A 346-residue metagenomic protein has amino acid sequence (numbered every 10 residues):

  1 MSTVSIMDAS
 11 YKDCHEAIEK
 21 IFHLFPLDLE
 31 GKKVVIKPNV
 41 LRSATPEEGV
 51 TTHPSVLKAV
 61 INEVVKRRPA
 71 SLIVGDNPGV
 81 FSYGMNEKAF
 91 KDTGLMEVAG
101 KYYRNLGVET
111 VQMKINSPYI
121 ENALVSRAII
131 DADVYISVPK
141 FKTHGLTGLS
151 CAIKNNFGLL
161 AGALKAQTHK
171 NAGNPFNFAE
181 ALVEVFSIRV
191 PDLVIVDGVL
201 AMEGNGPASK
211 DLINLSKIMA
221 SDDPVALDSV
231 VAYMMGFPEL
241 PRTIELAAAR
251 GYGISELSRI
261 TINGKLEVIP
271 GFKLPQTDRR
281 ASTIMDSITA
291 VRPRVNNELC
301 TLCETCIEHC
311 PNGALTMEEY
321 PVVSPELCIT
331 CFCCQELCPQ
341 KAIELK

Functional and structural regions predicted by a protein language model:
M1-N297, T301, I307-N312, T316-P321 (+3 more regions): N-terminal and secondary-structure boundary signal
I329-T330: Extended, alpha-helix-rich binding/interface surfaces that flank or overlap catalytic cores and mediate recognition
